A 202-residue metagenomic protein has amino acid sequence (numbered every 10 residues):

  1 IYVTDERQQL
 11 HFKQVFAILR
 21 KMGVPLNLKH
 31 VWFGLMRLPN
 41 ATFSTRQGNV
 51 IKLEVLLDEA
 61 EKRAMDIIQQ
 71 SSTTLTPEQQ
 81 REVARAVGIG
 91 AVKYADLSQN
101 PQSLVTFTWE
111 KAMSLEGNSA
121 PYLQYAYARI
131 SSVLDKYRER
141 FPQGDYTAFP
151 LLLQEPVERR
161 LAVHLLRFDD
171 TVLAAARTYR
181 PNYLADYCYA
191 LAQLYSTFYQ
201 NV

Functional and structural regions predicted by a protein language model:
I1-V202: Non-catalytic interaction-recognition regions
